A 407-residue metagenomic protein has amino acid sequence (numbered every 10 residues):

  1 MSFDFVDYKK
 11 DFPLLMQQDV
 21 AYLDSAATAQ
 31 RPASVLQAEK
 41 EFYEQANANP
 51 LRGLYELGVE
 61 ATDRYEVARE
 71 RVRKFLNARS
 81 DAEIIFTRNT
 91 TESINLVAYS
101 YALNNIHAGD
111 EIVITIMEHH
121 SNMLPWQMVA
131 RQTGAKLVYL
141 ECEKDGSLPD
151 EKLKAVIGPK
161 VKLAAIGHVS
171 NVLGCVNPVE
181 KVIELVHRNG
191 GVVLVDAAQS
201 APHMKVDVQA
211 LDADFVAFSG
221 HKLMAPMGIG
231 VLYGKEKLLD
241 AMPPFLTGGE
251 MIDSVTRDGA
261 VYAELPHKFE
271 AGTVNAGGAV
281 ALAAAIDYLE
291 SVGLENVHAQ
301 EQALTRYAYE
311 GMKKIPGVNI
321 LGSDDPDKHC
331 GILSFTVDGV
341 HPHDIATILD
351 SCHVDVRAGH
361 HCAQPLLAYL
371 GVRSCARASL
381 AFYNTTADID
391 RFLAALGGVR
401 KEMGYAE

Functional and structural regions predicted by a protein language model:
M1-E407: Pyridoxal 5′-phosphate
